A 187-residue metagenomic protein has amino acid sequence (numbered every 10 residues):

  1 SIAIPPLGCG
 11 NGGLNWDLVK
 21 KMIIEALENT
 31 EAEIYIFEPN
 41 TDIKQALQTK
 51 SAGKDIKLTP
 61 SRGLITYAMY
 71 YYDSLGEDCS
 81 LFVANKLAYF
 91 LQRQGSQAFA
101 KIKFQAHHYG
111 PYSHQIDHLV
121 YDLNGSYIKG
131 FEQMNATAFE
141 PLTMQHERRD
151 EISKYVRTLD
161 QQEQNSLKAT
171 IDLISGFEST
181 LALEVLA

Functional and structural regions predicted by a protein language model:
S1, P6, L14-D17, T30-I34: Catalytic phosphate/metal-binding cores of nucleic-acid and nucleotide-processing enzymes, i.e., regions that mediate
P6-G8, M69: Short, histidine-centered active-site or binding-site loop motifs used for metal coordination, general acid-base
G8-G12, Q161-E163: Short linear motifs at secondary-structure transitions and domain/linker junctions
G10, A26-N29: Mid-sequence acidic-hydrophobic segments that form the walls of catalytic/ligand-binding cavities or oligomerization
G10-L14, K44-Q45: Short catalytic/ligand-binding loop motif for oxyanion handling, primarily in non-cytosolic enzymes, centered on
L18-L27: A glycine- and small-aliphatic-rich helix-loop capping segment at beta-alpha/alpha-beta transitions that lines
N29-E33, P39-A187: Domain-edge interaction signal
